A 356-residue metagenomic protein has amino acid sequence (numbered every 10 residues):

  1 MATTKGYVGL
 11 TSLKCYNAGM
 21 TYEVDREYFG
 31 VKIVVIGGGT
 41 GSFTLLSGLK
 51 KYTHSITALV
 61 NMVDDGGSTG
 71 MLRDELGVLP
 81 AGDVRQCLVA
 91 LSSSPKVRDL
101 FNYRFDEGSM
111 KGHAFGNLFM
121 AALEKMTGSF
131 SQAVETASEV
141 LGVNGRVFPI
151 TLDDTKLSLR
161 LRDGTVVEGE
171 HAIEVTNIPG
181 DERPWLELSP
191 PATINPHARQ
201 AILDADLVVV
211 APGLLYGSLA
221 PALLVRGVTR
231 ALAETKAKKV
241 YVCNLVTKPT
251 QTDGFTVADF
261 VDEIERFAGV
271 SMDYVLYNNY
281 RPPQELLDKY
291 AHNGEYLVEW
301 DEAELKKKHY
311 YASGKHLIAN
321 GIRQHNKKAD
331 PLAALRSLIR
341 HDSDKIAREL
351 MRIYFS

Functional and structural regions predicted by a protein language model:
T21-G82: Gly/lys/ser-thr-rich phosphate-binding loops in alpha/beta enzymes that coordinate phosphoanhydride or phosphate groups
T21-K32, S47-K50, G142, D153 (+6 more regions): Non-transmembrane, aqueous-exposed alpha-helical and coiled segments at domain scale
T53-H54, T235-K239, Y310: A short helix->loop->beta-strand "cap" motif at the edges of active sites that frequently abuts
V63-G180, A333, S337-H341, K345-F355: Electropositive, gly/pro-rich neighborhoods at or near active sites that engage anionic ligands
T155-Y216: Active-site gating loop/helix substructures
A222-T229, F255-F260: Charged helix-capping and loop-helix junction motifs
V257-S356: C-terminal functional extensions of proteins
